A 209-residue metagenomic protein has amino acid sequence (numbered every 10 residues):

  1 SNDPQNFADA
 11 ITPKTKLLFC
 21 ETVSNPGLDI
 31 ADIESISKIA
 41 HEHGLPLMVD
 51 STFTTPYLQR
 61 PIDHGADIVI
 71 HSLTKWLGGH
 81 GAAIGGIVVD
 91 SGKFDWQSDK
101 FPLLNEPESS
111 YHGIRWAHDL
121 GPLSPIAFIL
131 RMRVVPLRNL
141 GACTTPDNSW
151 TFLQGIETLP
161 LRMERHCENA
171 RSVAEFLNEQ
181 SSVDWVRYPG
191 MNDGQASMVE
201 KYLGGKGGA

Functional and structural regions predicted by a protein language model:
S1-E179, R187: Conserved PLP-enzyme active-site core in the AAT-like
R171, R187-M198, Y202-A209: Conserved glycine-rich beta-strand-loop-beta hairpin in the small C-terminal domain of fold type I
S182: Hard-cation-handling environments
